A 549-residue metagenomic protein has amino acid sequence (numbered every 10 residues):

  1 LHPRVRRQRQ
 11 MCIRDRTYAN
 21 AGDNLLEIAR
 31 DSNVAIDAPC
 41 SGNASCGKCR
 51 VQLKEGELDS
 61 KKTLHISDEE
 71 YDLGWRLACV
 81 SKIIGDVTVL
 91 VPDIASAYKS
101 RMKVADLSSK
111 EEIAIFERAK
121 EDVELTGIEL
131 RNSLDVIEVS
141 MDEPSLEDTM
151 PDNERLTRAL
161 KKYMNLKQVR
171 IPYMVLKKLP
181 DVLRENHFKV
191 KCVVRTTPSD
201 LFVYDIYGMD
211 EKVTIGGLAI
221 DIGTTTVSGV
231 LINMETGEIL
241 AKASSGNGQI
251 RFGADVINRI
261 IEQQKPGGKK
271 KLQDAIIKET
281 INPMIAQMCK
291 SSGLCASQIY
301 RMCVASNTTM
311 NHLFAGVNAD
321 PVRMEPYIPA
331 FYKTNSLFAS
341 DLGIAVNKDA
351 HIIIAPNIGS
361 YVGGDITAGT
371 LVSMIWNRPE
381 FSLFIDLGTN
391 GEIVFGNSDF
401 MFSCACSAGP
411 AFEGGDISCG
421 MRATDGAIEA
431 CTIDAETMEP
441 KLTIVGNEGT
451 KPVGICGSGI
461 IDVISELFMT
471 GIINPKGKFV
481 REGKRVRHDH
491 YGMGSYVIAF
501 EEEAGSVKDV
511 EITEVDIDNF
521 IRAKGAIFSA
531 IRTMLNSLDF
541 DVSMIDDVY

Functional and structural regions predicted by a protein language model:
L1-R9, I13: Single conserved hydrophobic/aromatic residue that forms the stacking wall/gate of nucleotide- or nucleobase-binding
V34-S60, D68-D86: Local cysteine-cluster metal-coordination motifs and their immediate loop/turn environment, predominantly Fe-S cluster
S67-D72, L77-A219, T224, T236 (+7 more regions): Nucleotide/phosphate-binding catalytic cleft detector across ATP-hydrolyzing and phosphate-transferring enzymes
I220-T224, G229-I257, P321-T334, A368 (+1 more regions): Glycine-rich phosphate-binding loop of actin/hexokinase-like ATP-binding domains
G248-S291, D416-I417, G426-T432, N519-R522 (+1 more regions): N-terminal phosphate-binding loop and adjacent alpha-helix
A296-N307, I464, V542-Y549: Short glycine-rich phosphate-binding loop at a beta-alpha junction
M374-W376, T443-G454, I517, A530-Y549: Hydrophobic alpha-helical bundle architecture
F468-F540: A contiguous, well-structured pocket-lining segment that forms one wall/lid of small-molecule binding clefts in soluble
